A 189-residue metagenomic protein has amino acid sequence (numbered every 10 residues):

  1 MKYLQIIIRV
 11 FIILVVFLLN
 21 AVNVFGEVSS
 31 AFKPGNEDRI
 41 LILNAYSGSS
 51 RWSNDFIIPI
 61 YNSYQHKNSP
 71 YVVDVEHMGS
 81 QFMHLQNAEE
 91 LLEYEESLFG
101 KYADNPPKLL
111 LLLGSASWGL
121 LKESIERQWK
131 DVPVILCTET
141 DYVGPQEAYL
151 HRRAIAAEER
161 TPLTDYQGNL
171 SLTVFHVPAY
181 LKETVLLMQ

Functional and structural regions predicted by a protein language model:
M1-F11: Bacterial N-terminal signal peptides that target proteins for export
Y3-Q5, V24-Q189: Short hydrophobic alpha-helices and adjacent helix-cap/hinge residues
V10-N23: Bacterial N-terminal signal peptides
